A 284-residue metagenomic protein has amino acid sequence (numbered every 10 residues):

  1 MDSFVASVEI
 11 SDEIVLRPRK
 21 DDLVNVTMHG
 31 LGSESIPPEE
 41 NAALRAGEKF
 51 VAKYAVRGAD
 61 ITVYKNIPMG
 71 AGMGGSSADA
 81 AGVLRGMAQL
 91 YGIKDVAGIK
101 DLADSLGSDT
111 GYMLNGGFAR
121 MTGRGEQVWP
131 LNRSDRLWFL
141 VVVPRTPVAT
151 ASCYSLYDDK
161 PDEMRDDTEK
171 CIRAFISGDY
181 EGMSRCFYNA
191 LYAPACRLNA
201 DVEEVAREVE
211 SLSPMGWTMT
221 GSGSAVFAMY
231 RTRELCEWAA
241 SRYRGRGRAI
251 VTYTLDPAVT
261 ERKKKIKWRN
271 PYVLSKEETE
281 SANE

Functional and structural regions predicted by a protein language model:
M1-A71, Q89-A97, N132-D135, V143-T146 (+1 more regions): ATP-binding N-lobe of GHMP and related small-molecule kinases
V5-V8, A103, V209, Y243: Hydrophobic C-terminal alpha-helix "anchor/cap" residues
D12-L16, D109-M113, A119-R120, V226-A228: Short beta-strand scaffold segments in enzyme catalytic cores
I14-L16, A43, S76, V142 (+4 more regions): Residue-level signal for inorganic ion chemistry
D22-I36, V83, D104, D179-Y188: Short, basic/glycine-rich phosphate-binding loops at helix/coil junctions that contact nucleotide phosphates
I36, T62-Y91, S108, M215-Y230: Glycine/serine-rich anion-binding loops at beta->alpha junctions that coordinate negatively charged ligand groups
A80, L84-R120: Contiguous, small/hydrophobic- and glycine-enriched helical/loop subdomains that border and often "cap" functional
N115, R120-G216, R231-G247, V251-E284: Conserved, helical-rich catalytic subdomain that frames metal- and/or nucleotide-binding sites in enzyme alpha/beta
